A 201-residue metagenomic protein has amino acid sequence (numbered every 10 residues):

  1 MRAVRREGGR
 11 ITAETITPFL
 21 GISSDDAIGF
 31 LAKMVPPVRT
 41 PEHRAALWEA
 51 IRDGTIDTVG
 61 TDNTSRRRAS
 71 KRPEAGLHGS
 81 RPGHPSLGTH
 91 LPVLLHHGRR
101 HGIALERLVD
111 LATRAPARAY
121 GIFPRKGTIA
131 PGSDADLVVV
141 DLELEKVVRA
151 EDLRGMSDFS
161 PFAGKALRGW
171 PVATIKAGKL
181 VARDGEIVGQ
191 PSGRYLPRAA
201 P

Functional and structural regions predicted by a protein language model:
M1-V59, A75: Histidine/acidic residue-rich metal-binding segments in metalloenzymes
E14, D62, L94, G178: Residue-level signal for inorganic ion chemistry
G21, R67-A69, V147-V148, D184: Glycine/Thr-rich phosphate-binding loops of Rossmann-like dinucleotide-binding domains
L31-A32, T58, S65-L144: His/Asp/Glu-enriched, well-ordered alpha-helical/loop segment that forms or immediately abuts the divalent-metal
K33-H43, S80-S86, S160-A166: A short acidic, glycine-rich active-site loop that binds or catalyzes chemistry on phosphate/adenosine moieties
I51, L91-L94, R107-A112, G155 (+2 more regions): Active-site "cap" helix and flanking loop/linker of ATP-utilizing ligase/carboxylase catalytic domains
G76, P131-Y195: C-terminal cap of metal-dependent C-N hydrolases
L196-P201: Terminal leader/tail segments of proteins
